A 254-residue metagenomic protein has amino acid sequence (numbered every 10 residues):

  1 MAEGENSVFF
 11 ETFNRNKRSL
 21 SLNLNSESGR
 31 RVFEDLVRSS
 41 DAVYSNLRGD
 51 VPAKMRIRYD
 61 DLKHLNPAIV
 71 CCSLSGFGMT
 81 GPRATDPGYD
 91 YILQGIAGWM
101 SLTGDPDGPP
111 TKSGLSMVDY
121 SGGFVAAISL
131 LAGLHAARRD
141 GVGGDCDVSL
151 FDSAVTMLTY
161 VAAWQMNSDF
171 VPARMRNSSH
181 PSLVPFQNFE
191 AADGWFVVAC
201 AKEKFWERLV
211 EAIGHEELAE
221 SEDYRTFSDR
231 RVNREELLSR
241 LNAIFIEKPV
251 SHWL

Functional and structural regions predicted by a protein language model:
M1-D145: N-terminal helix-loop segment corresponding to the beta1-alpha1 unit of nucleotide/adenylate-binding folds
S7, E27-R30, E34, T111 (+8 more regions): Electropositive phosphate-/nucleotide-binding environments in soluble metabolic enzymes
G76-G78, L150-V155, D193, A201-F205: Glycine-rich beta-alpha junction loops
L115-S121, L150, V198-C200: Short beta-strand->loop
G123-G144, T156-S168, V210-E217: Oxidoreductase and adenylate-handling cofactor-binding alpha/beta cores
C146-D152, L254: Short, well-structured alpha-helical segments that form the helix of a local strand-helix-strand
S168-M175: Conserved ATP-binding loop and adjacent catalytic segment of the adenylate-forming AMP-binding
S179, V184-L254: Aromatic-enriched alpha-helical interface/lid elements that frame and gate functional surfaces
